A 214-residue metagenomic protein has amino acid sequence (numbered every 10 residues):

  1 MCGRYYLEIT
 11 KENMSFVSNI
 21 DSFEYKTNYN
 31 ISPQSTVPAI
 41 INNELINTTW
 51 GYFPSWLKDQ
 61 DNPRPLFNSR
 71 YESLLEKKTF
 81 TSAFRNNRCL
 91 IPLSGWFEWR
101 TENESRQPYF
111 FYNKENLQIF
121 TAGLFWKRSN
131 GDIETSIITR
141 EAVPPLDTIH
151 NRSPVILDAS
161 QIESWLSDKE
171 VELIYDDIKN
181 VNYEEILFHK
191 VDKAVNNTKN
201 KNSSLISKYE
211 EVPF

Functional and structural regions predicted by a protein language model:
M1-F214: Short linear sequence motif anchored by a di-proline
